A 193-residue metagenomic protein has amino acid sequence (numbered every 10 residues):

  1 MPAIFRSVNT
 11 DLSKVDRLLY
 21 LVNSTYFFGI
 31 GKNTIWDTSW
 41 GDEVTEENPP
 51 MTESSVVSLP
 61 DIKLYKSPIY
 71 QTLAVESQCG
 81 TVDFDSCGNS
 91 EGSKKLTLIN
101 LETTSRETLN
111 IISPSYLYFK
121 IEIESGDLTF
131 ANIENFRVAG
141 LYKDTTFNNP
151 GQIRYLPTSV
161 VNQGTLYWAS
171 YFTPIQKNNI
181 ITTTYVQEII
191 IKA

Functional and structural regions predicted by a protein language model:
M1-F136, D144-A193: Small cysteine-rich, disulfide-bonded extracellular modules of the LU/uPAR three-finger superfamily and closely related
